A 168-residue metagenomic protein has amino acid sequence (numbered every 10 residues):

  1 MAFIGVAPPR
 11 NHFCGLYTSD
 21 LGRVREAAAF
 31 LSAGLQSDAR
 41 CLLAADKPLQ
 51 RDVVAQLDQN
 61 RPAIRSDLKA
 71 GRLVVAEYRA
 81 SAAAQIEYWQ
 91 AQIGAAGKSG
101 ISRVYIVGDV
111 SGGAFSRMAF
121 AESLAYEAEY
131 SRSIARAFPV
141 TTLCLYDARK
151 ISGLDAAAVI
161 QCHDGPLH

Functional and structural regions predicted by a protein language model:
M1-H168: Non-catalytic regulatory/interaction regions at protein termini and inter-domain linkers
